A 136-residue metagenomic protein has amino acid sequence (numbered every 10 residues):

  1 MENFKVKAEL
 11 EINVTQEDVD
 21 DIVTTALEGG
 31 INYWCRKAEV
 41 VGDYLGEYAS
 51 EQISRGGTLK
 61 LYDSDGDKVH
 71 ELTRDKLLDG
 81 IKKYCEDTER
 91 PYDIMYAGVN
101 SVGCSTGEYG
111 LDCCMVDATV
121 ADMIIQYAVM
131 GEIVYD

Functional and structural regions predicted by a protein language model:
M1-V69: Long, contiguous N-terminal structural blocks used for assembly/anchoring
L10-I22, K68, L72-D79, L111-V120: Alpha-helix boundary/N-cap detector
I22-A26, Y44, K76, G80-Y84 (+1 more regions): Charge-rich, solvent-exposed alpha-helical interaction surfaces
T25-G29, Y33, E51, K83-P91 (+1 more regions): Surface-exposed polar/charged interaction patches
R36, L45, S101-G107, V116: Short interaction-hotspot residues at assembly and binding interfaces
T58, S64-G66, H70-T88: Short alpha-helical interface patches
R74-G80, P91, M95, S101-E108: Acidic, low-complexity, intrinsically disordered interaction modules
Y109-Y135: Acidic, proline/glycine-rich low-complexity IDRs
